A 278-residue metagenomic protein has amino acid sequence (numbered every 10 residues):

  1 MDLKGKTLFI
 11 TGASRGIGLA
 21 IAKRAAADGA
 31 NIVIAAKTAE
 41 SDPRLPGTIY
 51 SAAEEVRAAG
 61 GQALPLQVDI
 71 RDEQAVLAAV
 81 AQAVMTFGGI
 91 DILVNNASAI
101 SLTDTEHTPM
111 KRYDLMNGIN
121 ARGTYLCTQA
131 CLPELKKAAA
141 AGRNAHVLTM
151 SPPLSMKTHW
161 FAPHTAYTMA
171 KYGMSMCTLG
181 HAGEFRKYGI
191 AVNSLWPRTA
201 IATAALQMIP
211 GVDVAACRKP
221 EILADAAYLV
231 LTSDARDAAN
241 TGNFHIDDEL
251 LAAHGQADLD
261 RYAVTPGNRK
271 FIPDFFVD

Functional and structural regions predicted by a protein language model:
S14-R15: Conserved glycine-rich cofactor-binding loop
D28-S51: Conserved glycine-rich Rossmann-like NAD(P)H-binding loop of the short-chain dehydrogenase/reductase
G47, Q67-A79, M110: The beta1-alpha1 cofactor-binding region of Rossmann-like NAD(H)/NADP(H)-dependent oxidoreductases
D104-T105, P109-D114: Substrate-binding pocket helix/loop in short-chain dehydrogenase/reductase
T128-Q129, L179: A short, exposed helix-loop element centered on a Lys and neighboring polar residues
K136-K187, W196-I201, V212: Catalytic loop of short-chain dehydrogenase/reductase
S194-L195, G211-D278: C-terminal helical subdomain
